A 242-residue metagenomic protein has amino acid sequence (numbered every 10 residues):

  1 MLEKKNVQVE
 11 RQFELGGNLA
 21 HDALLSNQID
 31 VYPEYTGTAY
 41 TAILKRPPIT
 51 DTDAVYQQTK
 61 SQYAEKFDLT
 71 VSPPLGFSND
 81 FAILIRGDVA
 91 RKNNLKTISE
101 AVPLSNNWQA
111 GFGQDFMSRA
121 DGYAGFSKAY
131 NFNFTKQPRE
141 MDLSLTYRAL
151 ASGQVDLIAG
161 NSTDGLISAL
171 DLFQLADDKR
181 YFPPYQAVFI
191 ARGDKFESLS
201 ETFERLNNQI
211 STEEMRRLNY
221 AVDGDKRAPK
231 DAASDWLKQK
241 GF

Functional and structural regions predicted by a protein language model:
Q8-D22, A39, K136-R148: Short helix-initiation/N-cap motifs at beta->coil->alpha
V9-R11, R46-P48, R86-D88, A110-F116 (+2 more regions): Second-shell loop/turn segments in exported
F13-G17, N27-Y40, V55-Y56, I85-G87 (+4 more regions): Beta->alpha turn/N-cap motifs
E14-N18, K92, F116-A120, E140 (+4 more regions): Soluble non-cytosolic domains of exported or imported proteins
I43-S72, S152-Q154, L166-K179, P184: Ligand-binding "clamshell"
V55-Q109, G193, N208-T212: A conserved helix-loop-strand patch within extracytoplasmic ligand-binding domains of the periplasmic binding
N106-D177: Ligand-binding pocket segment of bilobal, Venus flytrap-like solute-binding proteins
G122, S127-A129, K195-F242: An extracytoplasmic/periplasmic, membrane-proximal ligand-sensing/linker region
